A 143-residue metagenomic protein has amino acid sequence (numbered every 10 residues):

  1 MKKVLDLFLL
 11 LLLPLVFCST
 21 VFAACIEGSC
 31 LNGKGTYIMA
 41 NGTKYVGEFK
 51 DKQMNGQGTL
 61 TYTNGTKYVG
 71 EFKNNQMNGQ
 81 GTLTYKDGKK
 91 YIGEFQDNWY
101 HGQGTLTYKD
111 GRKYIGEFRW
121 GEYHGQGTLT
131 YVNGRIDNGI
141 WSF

Functional and structural regions predicted by a protein language model:
M1-L5: Positively charged n-region of N-terminal signal peptides that target proteins for export
F8-V16, T20: Bacterial N-terminal signal peptides
S19-F143: Glycine/tyrosine- and acidic-biased, solvent-exposed loop/turn segments at the edges of beta-strands
